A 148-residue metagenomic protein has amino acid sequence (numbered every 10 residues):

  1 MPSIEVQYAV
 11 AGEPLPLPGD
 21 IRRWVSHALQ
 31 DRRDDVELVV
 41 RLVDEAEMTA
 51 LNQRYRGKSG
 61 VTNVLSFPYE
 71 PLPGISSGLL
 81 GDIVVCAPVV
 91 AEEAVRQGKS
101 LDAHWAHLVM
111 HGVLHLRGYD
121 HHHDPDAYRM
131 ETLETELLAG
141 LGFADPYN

Functional and structural regions predicted by a protein language model:
M1-A106, L116-N148: An acidic/histidine-cluster motif and surrounding catalytic segment that typifies divalent-metal-assisted enzyme active
